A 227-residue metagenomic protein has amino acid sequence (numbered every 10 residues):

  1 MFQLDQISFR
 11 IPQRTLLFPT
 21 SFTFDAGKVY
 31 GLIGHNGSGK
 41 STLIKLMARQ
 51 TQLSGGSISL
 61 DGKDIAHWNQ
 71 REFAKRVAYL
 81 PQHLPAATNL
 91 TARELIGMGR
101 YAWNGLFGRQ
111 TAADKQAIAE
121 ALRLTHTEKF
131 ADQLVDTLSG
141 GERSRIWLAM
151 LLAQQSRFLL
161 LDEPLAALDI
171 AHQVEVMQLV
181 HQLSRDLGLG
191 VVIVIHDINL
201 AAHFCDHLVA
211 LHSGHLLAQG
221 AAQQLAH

Functional and structural regions predicted by a protein language model:
I33-H35: The feature captures the beta-strand-to-loop junction immediately N-terminal to the Walker
A48: Helix-to-loop junction immediately C-terminal to a conserved catalytic motif
G56-D64, F73: Conserved ABC transporter NBD signature motif
G97, A112-F130, Q155: Conserved ABC ATPase "signature" region
L134-L138, E142: Conserved ABC ATPase signature
L159-E163: Catalytic Walker B motif of ABC-type/P-loop ATPase nucleotide-binding domains
S213-G214: Conserved ABC ATPase "signature" C-loop
